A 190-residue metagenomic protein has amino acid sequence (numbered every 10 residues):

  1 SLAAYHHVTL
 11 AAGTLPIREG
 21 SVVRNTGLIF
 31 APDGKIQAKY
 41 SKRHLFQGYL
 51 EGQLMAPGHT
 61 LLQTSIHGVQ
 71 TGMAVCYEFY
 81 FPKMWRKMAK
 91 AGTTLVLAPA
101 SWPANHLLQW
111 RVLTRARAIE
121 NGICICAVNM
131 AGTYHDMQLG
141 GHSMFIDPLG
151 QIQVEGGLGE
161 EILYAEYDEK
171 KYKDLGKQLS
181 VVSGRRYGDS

Functional and structural regions predicted by a protein language model:
S1-A11, Y80-L163: CN hydrolase (nitrilase-like) catalytic-core segments centered on the catalytic cysteine and neighboring Lys/Glu
H7, L15-R18: Glycine-rich, aromatic-flanked loop segments that form ligand/cofactor-binding clefts across common enzyme folds
A12-G13, T26-I29, L62, S143-F145 (+1 more regions): Short beta-strand scaffold segments in enzyme catalytic cores
L15, S41, M130-A131: Histidine-centered beta-alpha loop that forms part of the nucleotide-sugar donor binding/catalytic region in diverse
R18-A91, N105-V112, L139, D174-S183 (+1 more regions): Active-site catalytic loop in hydrolytic enzyme cores
